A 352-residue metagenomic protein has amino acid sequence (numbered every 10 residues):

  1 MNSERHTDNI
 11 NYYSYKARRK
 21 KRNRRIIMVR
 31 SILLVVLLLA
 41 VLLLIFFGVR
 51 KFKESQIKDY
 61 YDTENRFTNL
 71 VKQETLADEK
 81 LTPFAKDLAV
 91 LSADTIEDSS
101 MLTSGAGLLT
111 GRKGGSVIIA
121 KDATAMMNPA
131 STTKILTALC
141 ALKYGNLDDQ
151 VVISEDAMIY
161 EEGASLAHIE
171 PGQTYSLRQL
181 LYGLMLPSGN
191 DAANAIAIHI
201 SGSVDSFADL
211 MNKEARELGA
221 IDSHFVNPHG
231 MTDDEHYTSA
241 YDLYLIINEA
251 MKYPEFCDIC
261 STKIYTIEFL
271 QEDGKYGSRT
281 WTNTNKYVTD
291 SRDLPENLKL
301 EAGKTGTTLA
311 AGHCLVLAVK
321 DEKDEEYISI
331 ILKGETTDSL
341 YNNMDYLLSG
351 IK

Functional and structural regions predicted by a protein language model:
M1-V29: N-terminal Lys/Arg-rich, disordered targeting/topogenic segments
N2, T7-I10, E54-Y241, A250-M251: Active-site-adjacent loops and short helices of periplasmic peptidoglycan-processing enzymes
V29-L34, R178: Alpha-helical transmembrane segments of integral membrane proteins
I32-F46: Hydrophobic membrane-insertion alpha-helices, especially the h-region of bacterial N-terminal signal peptides
I45-D59, K352: Hydrophobic single-pass membrane-insertion segments
I45-G48, I118, A141, H313: Active-site-proximal flexible loops/turns
A220-I221, D234-Y237, Y241-K352: Domain-terminus/edge residues, biased toward the C-terminal soluble/receptor-binding domains of extracytoplasmic
